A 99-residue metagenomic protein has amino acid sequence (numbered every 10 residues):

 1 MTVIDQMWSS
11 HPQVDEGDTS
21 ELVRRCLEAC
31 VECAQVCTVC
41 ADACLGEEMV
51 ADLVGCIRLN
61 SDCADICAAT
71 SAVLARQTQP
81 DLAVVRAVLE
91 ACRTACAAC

Functional and structural regions predicted by a protein language model:
M1-C99: Amphipathic alpha-helical hairpins
